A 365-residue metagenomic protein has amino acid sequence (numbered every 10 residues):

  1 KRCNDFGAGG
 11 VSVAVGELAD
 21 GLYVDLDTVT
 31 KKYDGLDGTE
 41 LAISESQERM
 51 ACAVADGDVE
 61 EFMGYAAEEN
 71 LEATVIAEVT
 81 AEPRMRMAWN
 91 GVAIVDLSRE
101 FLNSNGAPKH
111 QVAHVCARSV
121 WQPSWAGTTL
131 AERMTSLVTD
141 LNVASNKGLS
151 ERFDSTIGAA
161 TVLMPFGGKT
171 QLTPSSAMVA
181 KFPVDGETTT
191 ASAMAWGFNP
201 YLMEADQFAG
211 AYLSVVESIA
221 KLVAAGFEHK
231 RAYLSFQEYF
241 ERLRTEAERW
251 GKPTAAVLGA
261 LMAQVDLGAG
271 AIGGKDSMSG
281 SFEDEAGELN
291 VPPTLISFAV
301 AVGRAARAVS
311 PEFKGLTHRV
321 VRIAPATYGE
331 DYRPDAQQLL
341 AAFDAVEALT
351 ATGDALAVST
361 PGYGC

Functional and structural regions predicted by a protein language model:
K1-C365: Glycine/proline-enriched, intrinsically flexible loops and inter-domain linkers
